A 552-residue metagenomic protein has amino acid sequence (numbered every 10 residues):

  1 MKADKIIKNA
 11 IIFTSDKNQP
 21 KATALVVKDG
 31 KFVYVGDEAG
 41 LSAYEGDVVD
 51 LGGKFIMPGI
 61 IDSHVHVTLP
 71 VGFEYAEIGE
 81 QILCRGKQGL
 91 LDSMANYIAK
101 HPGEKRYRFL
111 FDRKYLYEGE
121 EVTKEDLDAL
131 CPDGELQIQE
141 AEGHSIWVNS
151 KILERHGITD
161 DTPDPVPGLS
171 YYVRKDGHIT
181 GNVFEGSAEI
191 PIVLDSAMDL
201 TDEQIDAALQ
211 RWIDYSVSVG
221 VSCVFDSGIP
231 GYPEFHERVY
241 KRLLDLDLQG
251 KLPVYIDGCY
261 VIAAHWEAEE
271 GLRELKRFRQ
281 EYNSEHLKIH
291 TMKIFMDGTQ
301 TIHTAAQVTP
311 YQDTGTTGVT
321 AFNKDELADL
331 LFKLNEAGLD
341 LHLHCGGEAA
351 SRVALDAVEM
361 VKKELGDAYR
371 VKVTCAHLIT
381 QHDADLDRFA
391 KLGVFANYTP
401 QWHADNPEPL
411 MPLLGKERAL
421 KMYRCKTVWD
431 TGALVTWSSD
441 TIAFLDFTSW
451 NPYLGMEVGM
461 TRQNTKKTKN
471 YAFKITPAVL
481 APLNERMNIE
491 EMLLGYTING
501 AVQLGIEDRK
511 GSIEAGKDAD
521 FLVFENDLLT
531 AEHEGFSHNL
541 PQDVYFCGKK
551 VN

Functional and structural regions predicted by a protein language model:
K2-K8, F13, K17-K28, F32-Y34 (+7 more regions): Divalent metal-binding segments
V26, R108, Q137, C223-F225 (+9 more regions): Structured core elements
H66, S284-T304, V394-A404: Non-cysteine beta-strand/loop elements that form the S-adenosyl-L-methionine
K251-K293, K372-L378, P409-T436: Phosphate/diphosphate-binding loops
F332-D340, A349-V373, L378, D383-D387 (+3 more regions): His/Asp/Glu-enriched, well-ordered alpha-helical/loop segment that forms or immediately abuts the divalent-metal
L528-G535: Short, Lys/Arg- and Gly-enriched loop/turn segments at beta-strand edges
